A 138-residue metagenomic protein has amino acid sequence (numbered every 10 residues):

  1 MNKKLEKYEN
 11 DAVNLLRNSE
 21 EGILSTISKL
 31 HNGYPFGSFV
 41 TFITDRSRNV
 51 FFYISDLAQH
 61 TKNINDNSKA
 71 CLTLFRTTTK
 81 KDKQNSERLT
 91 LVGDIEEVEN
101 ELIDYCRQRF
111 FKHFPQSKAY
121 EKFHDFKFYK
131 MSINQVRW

Functional and structural regions predicted by a protein language model:
M1-W138: Binding-site signature for planar aromatic cofactors or substrates
